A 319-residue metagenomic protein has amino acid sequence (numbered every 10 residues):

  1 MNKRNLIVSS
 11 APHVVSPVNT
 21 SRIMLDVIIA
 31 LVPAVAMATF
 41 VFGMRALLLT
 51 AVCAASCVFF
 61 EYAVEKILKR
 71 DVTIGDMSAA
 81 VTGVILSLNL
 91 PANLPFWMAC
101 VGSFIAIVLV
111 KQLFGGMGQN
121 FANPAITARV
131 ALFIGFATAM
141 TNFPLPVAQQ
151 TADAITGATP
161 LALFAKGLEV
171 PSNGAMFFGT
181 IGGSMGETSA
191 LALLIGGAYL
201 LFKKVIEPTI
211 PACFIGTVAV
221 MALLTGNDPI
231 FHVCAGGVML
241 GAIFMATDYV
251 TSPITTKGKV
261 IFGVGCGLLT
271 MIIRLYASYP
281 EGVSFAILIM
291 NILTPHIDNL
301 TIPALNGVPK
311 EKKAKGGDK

Functional and structural regions predicted by a protein language model:
M1-A54, V58, A314-K319: N-terminal signal-anchor module of multipass membrane proteins
D26-A34, L49-E61, S78-G83, S87 (+15 more regions): Alpha-helical transmembrane segments in multi-pass membrane proteins
G43-S56, N93-G102, M176, T180-A190 (+1 more regions): Structural signature of hydrophobic alpha-helical transmembrane segments
F59-D71, I107-Q119, L193-K203, I243-S252: C-terminal ends of transmembrane helices
S78-A79, V84-Q150: Membrane-interface helix-loop-helix junctions at boundaries between adjacent transmembrane segments
G118-L194: Long hydrophobic alpha-helical segments that form multi-pass transmembrane helix bundles in integral membrane proteins
F121, A125, P211, I230-V238 (+2 more regions): Loop-to-transmembrane alpha-helix initiation sites
L201-D228: Conserved mixed alpha/beta catalytic, RNA-binding, or beta-rich assembly cores of soluble enzyme, regulatory
